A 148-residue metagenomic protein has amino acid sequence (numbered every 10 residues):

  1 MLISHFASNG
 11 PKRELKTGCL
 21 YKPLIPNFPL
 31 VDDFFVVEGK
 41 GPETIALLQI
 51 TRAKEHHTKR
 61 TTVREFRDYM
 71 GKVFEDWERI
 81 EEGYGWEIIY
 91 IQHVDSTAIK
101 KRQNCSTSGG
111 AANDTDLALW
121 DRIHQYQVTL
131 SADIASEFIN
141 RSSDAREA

Functional and structural regions predicted by a protein language model:
M1-A148: Charge-enriched interaction surfaces
